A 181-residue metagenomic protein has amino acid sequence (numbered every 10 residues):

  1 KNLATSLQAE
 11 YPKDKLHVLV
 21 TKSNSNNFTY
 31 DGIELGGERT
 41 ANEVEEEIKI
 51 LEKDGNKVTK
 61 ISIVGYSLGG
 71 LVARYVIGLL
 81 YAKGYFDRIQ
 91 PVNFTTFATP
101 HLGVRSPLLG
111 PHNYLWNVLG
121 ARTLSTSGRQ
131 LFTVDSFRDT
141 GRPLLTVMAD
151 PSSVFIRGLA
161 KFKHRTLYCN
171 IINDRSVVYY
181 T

Functional and structural regions predicted by a protein language model:
K1-N27, L80: Short, surface-exposed "cap/lid" segments of acyl-processing enzymes
N2, D31-G32, Y179: Short, glycine/acidic-enriched capping/hinge loops at junctions between secondary-structure elements
V18-T21, F94, R165-L167: Conserved beta-strand scaffold positions in the cores of enzyme catalytic domains, especially in NTP/NDP-utilizing
S23, T99, N170: Active-site donor-binding loop signature of nucleotide-sugar glycosyltransferases
S25-G36: Catalytic nucleophile-loop/oxyanion-hole region of alpha/beta-hydrolase and closely related hydrolase-like folds
G37-S152, K163, D174-S176: Serine-dependent carboxylesterase/thioesterase catalytic core of lipase-like alpha/beta-hydrolase/SGNH enzymes
F155-T181: C-terminal catalytic-base region of ester-bond hydrolases, centering on the histidine of the charge-relay
